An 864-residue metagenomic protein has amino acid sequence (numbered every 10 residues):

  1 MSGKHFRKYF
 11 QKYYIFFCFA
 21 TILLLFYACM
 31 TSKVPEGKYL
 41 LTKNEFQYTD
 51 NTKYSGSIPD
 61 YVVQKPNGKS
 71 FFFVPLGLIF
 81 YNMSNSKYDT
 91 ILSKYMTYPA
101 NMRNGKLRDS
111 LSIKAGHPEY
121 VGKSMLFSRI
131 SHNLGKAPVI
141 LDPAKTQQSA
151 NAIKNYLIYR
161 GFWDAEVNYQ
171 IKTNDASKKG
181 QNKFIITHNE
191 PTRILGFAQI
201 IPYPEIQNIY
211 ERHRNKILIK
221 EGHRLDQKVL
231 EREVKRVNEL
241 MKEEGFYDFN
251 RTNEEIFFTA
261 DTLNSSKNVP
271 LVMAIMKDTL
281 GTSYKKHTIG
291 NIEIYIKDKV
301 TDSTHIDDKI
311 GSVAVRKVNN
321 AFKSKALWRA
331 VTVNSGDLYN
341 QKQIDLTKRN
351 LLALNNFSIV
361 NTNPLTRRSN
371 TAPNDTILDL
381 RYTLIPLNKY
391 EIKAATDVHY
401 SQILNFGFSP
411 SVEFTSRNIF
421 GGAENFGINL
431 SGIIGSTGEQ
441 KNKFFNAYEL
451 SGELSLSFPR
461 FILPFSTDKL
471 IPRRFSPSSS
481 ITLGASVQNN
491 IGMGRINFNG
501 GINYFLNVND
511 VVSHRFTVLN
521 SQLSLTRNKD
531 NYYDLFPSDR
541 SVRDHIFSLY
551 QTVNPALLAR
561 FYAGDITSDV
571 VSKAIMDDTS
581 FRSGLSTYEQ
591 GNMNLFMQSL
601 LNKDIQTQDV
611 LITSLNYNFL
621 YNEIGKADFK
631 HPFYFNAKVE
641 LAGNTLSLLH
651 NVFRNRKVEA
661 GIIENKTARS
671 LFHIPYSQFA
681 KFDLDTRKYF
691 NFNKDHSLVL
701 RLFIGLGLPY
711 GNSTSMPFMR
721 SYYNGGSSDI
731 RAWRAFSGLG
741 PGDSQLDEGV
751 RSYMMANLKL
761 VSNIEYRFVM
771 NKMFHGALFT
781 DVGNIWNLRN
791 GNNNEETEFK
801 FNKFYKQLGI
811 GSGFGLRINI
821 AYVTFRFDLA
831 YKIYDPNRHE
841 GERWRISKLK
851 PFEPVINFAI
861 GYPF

Functional and structural regions predicted by a protein language model:
L25-A28: C-terminal motif of bacterial Sec signal peptides marking the signal peptidase cleavage site
M30-A353, T362, I471: Interaction-mediating elements
T279, N388, Y400, T415-F420 (+13 more regions): Outer-membrane beta-barrel proteins
S283-I471, Q590-G591, L595, L601-H631: Outer-membrane beta-barrel initiation region
L378, F406-V412, Y448-L454, S479 (+9 more regions): Hydrophobic, lipid-facing positions within transmembrane beta-strands of outer-membrane proteins
I392-A394, E424-I428, P477-L483, F498-G500 (+8 more regions): Transmembrane beta-strands of outer-membrane beta-barrel proteins
H399-I403, T517-F768, F779-V782, W786-F801: C-terminal outer-membrane beta-barrel translocator/porin domains of Gram-negative envelope proteins and their
I818-A821, K850-F864: Outer-membrane beta-barrel "beta-signal"
